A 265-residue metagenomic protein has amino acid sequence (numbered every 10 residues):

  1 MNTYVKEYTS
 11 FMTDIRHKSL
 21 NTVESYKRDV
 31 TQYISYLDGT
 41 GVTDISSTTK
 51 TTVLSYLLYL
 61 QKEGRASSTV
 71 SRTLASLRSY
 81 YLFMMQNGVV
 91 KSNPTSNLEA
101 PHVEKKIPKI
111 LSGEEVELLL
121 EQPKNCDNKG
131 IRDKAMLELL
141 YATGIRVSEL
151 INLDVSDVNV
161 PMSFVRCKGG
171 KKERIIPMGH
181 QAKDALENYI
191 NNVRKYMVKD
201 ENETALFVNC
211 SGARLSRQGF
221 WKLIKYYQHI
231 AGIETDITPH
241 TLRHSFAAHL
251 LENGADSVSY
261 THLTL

Functional and structural regions predicted by a protein language model:
M1-S259, L263: Conserved catalytic core of the tyrosine transesterase superfamily
